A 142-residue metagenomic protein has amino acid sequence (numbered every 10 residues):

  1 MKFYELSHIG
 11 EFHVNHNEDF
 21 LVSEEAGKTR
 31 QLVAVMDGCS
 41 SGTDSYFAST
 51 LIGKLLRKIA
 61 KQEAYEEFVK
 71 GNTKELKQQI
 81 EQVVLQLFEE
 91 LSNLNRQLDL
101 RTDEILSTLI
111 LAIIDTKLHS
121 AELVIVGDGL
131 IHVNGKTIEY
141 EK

Functional and structural regions predicted by a protein language model:
M1-K142: PP2C/PPM-type serine/threonine phosphatase catalytic domain
